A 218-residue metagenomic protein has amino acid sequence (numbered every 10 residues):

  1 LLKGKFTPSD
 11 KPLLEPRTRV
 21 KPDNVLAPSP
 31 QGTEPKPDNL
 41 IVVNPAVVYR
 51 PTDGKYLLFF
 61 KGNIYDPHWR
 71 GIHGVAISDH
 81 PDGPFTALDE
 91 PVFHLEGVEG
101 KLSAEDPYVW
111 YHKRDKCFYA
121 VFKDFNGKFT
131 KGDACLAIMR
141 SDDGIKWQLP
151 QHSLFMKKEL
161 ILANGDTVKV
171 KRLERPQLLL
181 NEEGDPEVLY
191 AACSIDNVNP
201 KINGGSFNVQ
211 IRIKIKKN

Functional and structural regions predicted by a protein language model:
L1-N218: Carbohydrate-active catalytic/glycan-binding domains of CAZyme proteins, especially the secreted or lumenal ectodomains
